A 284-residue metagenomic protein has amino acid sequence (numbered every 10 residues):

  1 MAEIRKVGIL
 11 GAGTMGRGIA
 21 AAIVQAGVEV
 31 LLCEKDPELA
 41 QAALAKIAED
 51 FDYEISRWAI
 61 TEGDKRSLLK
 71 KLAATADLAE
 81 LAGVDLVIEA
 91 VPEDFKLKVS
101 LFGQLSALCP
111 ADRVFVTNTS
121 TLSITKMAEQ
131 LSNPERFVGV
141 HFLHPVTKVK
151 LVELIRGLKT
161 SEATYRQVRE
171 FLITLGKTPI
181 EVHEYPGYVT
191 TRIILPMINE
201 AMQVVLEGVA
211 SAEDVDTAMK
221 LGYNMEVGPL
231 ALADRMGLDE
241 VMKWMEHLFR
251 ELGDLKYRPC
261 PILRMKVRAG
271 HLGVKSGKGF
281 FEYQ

Functional and structural regions predicted by a protein language model:
M1-Y53: NAD(P)+-binding Rossmann beta1-loop-alpha1 motif at the extreme N-terminus of oxidoreductases
A2, V28, E162-R166, I173-E184 (+2 more regions): NAD(P)-dependent Rossmann-like dehydrogenase/reductase catalytic/cofactor-binding core
L10, C33, L68, T75 (+4 more regions): Structural motif
L32-K65, L154-T164, P179, P186-I194: Rossmann-like dinucleotide-binding cores of NAD(P)H-dependent redox enzymes
E38-L39, Y53-F115, L122: Rossmann-like NAD(P)-binding element
A43, I47, L105, M127-A128: Hydrophobic packing residues within well-ordered alpha-helices of enzyme cores
V114-H183, Y188-R192: Rossmann-fold dinucleotide-binding core
